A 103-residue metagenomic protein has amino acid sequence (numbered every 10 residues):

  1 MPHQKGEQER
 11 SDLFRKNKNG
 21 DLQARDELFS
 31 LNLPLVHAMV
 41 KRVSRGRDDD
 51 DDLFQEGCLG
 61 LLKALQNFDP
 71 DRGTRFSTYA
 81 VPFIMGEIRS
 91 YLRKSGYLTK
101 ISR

Functional and structural regions predicted by a protein language model:
M1-L98: Alpha-helical promoter-recognition and RNA polymerase-docking modules of transcription initiation factors, dominated by
T99-R103: Short, intrinsically disordered, charge-balanced linker/junction segments flanking boundaries in proteins
